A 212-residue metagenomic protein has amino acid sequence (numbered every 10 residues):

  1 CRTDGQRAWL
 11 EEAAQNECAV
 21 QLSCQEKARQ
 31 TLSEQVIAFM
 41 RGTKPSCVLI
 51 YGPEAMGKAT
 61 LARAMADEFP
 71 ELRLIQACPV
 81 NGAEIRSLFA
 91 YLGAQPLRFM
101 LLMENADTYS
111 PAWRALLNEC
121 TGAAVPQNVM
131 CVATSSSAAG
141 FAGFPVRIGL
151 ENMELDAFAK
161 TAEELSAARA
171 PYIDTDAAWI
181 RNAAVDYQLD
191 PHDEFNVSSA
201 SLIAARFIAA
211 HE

Functional and structural regions predicted by a protein language model:
C1-W9: Interdomain "pre-motor" coupling segment immediately N-terminal to P-loop NTPase/helicase cores
A8-T31: Dynamic helix-loop-helix/coil hinge segments at AAA+ ATPase domain boundaries and subdomain interfaces
E11-A13, I37-P45: Phosphate-binding P-loop
K27-R41: Pre-Walker A adenine-sensing motif
G42-A62: Walker A/P-loop nucleotide-binding motif
I75-V80, L92-A112, L116: Conserved P-loop NTPase "ATPase switch" module shared by AAA+ and STAND
D107-A139: Conserved catalytic/switch belt of AAA+ P-loop NTPases
A142-E212: C-terminal alpha-helical "lid" subdomain
